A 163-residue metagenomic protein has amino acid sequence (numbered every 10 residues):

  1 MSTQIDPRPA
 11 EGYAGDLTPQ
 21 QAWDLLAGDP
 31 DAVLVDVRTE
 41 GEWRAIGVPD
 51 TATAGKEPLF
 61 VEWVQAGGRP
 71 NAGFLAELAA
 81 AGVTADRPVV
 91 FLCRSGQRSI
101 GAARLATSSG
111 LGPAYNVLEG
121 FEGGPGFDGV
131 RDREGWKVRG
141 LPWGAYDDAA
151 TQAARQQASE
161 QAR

Functional and structural regions predicted by a protein language model:
M1-V33, E40-P88, S99-R163: Rhodanese-like catalytic fold shared by cysteine-dependent sulfurtransferases and DSP/PTP-type phosphatases
F91-L92: Short, surface-exposed ligand- or partner-binding patches at beta-edge/loop junctions that are enriched in aromatics
